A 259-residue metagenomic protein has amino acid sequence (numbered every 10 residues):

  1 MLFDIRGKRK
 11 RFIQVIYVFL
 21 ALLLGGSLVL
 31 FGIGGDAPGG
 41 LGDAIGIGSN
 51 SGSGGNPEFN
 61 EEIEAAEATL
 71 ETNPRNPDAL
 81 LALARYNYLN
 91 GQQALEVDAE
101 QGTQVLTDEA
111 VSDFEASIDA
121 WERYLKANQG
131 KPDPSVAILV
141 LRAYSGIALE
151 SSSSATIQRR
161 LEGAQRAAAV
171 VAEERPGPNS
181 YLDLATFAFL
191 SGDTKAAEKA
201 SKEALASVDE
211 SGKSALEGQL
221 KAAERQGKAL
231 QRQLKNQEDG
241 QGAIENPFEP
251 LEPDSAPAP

Functional and structural regions predicted by a protein language model:
M1-N73, D78, A82, L89-Q101: N-terminal leader/linker segments that initiate helical-solenoid repeat arrays
L2-L28, F187-P259: Terminal, low-structured helical/coil segments at or just beyond the last alpha-helical repeat
G39-S53, N60, E64, Y88-K126 (+2 more regions): Short coil/linker segments at helix-helix boundaries
P74, Q129-P132, A172-P176, D209-S211: Short coil turns that delineate tetratricopeptide repeat
A79, K131-V136, S180, K213-L216: TPR alpha-solenoid repeat register
A79-L80, E96, A164, A197 (+1 more regions): Solenoid-repeat scaffolds in large eukaryotic assemblies
